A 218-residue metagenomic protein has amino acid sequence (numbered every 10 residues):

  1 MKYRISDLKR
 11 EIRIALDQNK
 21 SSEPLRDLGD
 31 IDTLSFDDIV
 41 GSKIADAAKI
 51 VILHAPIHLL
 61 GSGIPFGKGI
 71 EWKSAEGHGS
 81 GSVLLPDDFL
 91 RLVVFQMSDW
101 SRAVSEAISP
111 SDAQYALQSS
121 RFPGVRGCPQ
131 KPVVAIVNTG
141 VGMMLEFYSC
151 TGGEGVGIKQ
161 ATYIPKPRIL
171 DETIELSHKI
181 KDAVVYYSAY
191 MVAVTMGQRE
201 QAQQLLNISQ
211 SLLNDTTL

Functional and structural regions predicted by a protein language model:
M1-L218: Glycine-enriched, solvent-exposed interface loops adjoining structured elements
